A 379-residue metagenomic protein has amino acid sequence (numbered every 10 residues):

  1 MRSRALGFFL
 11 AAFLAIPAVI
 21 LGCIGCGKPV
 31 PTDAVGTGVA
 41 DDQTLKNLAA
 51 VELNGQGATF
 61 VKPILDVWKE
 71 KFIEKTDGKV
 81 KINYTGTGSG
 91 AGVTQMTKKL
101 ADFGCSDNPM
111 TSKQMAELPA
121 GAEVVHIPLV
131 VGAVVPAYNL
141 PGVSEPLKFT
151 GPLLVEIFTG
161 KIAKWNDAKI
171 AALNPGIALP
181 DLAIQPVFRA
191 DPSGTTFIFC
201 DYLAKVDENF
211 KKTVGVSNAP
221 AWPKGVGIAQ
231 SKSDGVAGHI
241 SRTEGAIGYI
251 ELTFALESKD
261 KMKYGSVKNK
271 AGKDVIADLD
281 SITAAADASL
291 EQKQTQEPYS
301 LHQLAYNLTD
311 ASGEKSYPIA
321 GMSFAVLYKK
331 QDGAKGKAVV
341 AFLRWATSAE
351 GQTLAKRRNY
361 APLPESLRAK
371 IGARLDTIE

Functional and structural regions predicted by a protein language model:
M1-F13: Bacterial N-terminal signal peptides that target proteins for export
I16-V19: Residue-level signal for mature regions of secreted extracellular proteins and peptides
L21-G25: C-terminal motif of bacterial Sec signal peptides marking the signal peptidase cleavage site
C26-E379: Flexible loop/hinge segments at secondary-structure junctions
